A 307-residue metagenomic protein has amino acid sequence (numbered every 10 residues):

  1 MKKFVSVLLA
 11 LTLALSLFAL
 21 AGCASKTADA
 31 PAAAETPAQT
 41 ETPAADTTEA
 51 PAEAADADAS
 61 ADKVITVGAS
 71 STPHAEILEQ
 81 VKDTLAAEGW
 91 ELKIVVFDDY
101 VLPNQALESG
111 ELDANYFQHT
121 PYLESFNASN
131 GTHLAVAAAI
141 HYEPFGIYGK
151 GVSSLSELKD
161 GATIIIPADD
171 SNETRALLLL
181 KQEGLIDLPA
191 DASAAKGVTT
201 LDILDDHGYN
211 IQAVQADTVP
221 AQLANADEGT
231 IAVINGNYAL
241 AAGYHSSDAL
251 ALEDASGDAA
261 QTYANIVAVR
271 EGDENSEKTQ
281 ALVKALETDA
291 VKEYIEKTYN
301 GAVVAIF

Functional and structural regions predicted by a protein language model:
K2-K26: Sec-dependent N-terminal signal peptides of Gram-positive bacterial secreted proteins and lipoproteins
F18-E49: Bacterial lipoprotein signal-peptidase II cleavage site
A61-T72, W90-V96, T163-I164: Short, well-ordered beta-strand elements
I94-Q105, S193-A221: Short helix-initiation/N-cap motifs at beta->coil->alpha
S125-A137, G151-V152, A242-D254: Ligand-binding "clamshell"
A137-I186, K292: A conserved helix-loop-strand patch within extracytoplasmic ligand-binding domains of the periplasmic binding
P144-L155, Y263-S276: A bilobed periplasmic-binding-protein/Venus flytrap-type ligand-binding module shared by bacterial periplasmic
T174-K181, L286-I306: Periplasmic-binding protein-like
